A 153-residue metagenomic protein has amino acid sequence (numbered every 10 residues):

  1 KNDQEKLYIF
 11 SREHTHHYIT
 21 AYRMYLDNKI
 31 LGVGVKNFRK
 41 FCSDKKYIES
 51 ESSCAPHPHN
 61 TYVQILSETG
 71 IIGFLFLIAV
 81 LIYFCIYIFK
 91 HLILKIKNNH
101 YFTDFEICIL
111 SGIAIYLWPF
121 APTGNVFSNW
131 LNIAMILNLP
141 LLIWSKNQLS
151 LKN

Functional and structural regions predicted by a protein language model:
Q4-D27, L31-T69: Long extracytoplasmic/lumenal interhelical loops at the membrane interface of multi-pass membrane proteins
Q4-K6, H57, Y101-F102, I107 (+1 more regions): Short coil/turn segments at secondary-structure junctions
T20, F41, T61, I65 (+4 more regions): Generic recognition of well-ordered alpha-helical segments
Y25, L66, L92, I96 (+1 more regions): Hydrophobic residues in alpha-helical segments
V35-R39, G73-F76, F127: Short, flexible micro-motifs
T69-L117: Hydrophobic transmembrane alpha-helices and their immediate junctions
V80, E106-N153: Transmembrane alpha-helices of multi-pass inner-membrane enzymes
